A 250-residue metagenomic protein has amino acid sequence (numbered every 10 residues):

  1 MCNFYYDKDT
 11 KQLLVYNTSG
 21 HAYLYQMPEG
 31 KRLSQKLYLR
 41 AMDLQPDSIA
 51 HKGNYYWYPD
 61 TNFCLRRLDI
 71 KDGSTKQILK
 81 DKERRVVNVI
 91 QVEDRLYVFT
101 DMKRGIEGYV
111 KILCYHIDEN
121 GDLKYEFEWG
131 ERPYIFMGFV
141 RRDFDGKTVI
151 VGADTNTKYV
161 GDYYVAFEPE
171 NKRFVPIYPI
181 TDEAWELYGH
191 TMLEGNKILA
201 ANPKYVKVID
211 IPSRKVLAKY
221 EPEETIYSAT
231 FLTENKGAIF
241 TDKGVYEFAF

Functional and structural regions predicted by a protein language model:
M1, K31-A41, S74-K80, G121-E131 (+2 more regions): A short beta-strand motif characteristic of beta-propeller blades
M1-D7, A41-G53, E83-E93, E131-F144 (+2 more regions): Repeated scaffold domains used in trafficking and secretory/extracellular systems, primarily beta-propellers
K11-Y16, G53-P59, R95-D101, G105 (+3 more regions): Short beta-strand elements that form the blades of beta-propeller/WD-repeat-like and other beta-sheet-rich scaffold
G20-Y25, N62-R67, G105-C114, K158-A166 (+2 more regions): Structural motif
M27-G30, D69-G73, I117-G121, E168-K172 (+2 more regions): Short loop/turn segments that connect beta-strands within beta-propeller blades
M42-L44, S48-A50, W57-K71, K76-G121 (+2 more regions): Solenoidal tandem-repeat scaffolds enriched in leucines and small polar residues
I177-I209: Loop/turn-rich, solvent-exposed surfaces of beta-rich toroidal or solenoidal domains
E224-F250: Blade-level signature of beta-propeller repeat domains, shared across WD40, Kelch, NHL, RCC1 and BNR/Asp-box propellers
